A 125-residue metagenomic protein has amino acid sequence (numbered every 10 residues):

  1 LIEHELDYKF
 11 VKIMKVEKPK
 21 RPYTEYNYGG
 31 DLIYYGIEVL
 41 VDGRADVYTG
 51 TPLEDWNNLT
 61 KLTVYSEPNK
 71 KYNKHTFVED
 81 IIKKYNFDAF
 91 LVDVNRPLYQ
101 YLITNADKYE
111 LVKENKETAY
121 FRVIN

Functional and structural regions predicted by a protein language model:
L1-V16, G30, Y35, R44-V47 (+1 more regions): Membrane-proximal, lumen/periplasm-facing interface regions of secretory-pathway glyco- and lipid-modifying enzymes
M14-L53, K83, F87-N95, F121: Short periplasmic/luminal acceptor-recognition loop of GT-C membrane glycosyltransferases, typified by
L53-T118: Periplasmic/luminal catalytic loop of GT-C fold multi-pass membrane glycosyltransferases that transfer sugars from
A119-N125: Conserved beta strand-loop-helix elements of the APE1-like EEP
